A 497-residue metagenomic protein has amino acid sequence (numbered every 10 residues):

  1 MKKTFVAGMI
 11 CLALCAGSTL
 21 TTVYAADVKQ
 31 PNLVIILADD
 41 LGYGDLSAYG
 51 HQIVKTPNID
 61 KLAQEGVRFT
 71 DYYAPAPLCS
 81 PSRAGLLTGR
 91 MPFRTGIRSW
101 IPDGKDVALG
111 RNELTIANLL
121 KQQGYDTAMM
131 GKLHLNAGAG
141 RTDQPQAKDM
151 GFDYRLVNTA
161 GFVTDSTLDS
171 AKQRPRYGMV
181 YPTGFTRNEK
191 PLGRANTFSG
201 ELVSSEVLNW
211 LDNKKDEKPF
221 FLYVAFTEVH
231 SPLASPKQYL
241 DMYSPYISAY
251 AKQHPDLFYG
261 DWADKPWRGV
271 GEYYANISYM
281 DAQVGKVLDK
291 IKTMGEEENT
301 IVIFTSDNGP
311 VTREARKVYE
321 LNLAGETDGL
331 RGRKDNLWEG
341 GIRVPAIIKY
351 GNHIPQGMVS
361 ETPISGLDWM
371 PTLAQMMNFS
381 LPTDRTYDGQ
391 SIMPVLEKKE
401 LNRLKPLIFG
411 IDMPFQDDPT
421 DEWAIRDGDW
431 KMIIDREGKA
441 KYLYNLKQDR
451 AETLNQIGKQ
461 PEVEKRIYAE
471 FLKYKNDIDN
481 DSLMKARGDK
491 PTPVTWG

Functional and structural regions predicted by a protein language model:
M1-M9, T19: Bacterial N-terminal signal peptides that target proteins for export
I10-A13, T22-Y442, L446-N476, S482-L483 (+1 more regions): Formylglycine-dependent sulfatase
